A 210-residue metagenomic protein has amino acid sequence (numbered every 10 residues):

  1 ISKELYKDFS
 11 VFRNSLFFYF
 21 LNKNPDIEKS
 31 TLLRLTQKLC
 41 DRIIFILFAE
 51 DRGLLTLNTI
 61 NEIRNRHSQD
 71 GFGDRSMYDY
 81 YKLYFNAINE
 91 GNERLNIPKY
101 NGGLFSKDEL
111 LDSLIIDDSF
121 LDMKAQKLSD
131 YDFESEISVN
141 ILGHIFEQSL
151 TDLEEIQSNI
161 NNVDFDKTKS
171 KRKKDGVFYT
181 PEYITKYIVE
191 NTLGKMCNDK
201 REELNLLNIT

Functional and structural regions predicted by a protein language model:
I1-T210: Preference for the N-terminal adenyl/adenosyl cofactor-binding alpha/beta module
